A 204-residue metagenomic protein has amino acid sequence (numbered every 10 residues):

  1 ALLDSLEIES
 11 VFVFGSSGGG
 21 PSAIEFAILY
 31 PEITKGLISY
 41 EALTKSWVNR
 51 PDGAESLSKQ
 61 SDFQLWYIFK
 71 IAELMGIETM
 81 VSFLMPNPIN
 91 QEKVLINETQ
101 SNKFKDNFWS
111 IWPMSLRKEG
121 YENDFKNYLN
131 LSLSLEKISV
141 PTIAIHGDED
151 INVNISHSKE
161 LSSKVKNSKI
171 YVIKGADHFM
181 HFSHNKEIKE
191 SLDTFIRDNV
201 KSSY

Functional and structural regions predicted by a protein language model:
A1-V11: Conserved acidic catalytic loop of the alpha/beta-hydrolase fold
V13-G15, Y40, I145: Short beta-strand immediately N-terminal to the catalytic nucleophile in serine-hydrolase-like folds
G15-G19, A23: Gly/Ala-rich beta-loop-alpha elbow adjacent to hydrolase catalytic centers
L37-F69: Flexible "cap/lid" loop of the alpha/beta hydrolase fold
L57-Q60, Y67-S134: Alpha/beta-hydrolase
I138, A144-H146, D150: Short beta-strand/loop motif that positions the catalytic acidic residue of the alpha/beta-hydrolase fold
I151-H157: Conserved alpha/beta-hydrolase "acid-adjacent" motif
S168-Y204: Catalytic active-site module of serine/aspartate enzymes centered on a nucleophile-bearing elbow/loop
